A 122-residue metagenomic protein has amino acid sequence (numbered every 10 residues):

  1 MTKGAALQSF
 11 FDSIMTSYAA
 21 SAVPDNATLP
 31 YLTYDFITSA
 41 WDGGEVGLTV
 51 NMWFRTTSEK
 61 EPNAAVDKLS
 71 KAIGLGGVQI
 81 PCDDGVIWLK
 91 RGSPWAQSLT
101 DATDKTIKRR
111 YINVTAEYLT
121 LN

Functional and structural regions predicted by a protein language model:
M1-Y18, N26, T33-N122: Charged, amphipathic alpha-helical segments and their flanking helix caps
